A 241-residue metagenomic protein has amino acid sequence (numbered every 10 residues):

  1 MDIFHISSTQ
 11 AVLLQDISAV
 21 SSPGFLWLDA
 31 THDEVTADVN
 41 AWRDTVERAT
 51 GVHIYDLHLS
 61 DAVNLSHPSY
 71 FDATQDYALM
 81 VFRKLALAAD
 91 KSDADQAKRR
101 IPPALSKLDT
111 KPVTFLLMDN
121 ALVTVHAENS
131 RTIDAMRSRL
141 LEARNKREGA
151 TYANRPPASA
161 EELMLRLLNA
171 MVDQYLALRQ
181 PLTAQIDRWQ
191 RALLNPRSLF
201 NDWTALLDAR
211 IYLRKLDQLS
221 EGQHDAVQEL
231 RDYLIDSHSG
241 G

Functional and structural regions predicted by a protein language model:
M1-N154, A226-S239: Helix-boundary and N-terminal cytosolic regulatory elements
V46, N120-L122, L178, L182 (+1 more regions): Conserved short aromatic-hydrophobic micro-motifs
N120, R188-G241: Membrane-associated alpha-helical segments
A135, S159-E162, P181-A184: Generic alpha-helical secondary structure signal
N145-M171, Y175, H238-G241: Long, non-coiled-coil amphipathic alpha-helical linker/lever segments that couple catalytic cores to other domains
L168-L176, T183, R188-N195: N-terminal extramembrane/targeting module of integral membrane proteins
D173-P181, Y212-L219: Amphipathic, heptad-repeat-like alpha-helical segments
